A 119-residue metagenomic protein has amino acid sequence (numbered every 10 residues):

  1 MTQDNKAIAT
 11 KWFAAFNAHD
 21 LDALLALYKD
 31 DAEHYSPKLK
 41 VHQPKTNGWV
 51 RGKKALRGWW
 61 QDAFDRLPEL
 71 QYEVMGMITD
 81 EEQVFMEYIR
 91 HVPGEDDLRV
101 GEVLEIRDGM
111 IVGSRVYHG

Functional and structural regions predicted by a protein language model:
M1-G119: C-terminal and inter-domain tail/linker signature
